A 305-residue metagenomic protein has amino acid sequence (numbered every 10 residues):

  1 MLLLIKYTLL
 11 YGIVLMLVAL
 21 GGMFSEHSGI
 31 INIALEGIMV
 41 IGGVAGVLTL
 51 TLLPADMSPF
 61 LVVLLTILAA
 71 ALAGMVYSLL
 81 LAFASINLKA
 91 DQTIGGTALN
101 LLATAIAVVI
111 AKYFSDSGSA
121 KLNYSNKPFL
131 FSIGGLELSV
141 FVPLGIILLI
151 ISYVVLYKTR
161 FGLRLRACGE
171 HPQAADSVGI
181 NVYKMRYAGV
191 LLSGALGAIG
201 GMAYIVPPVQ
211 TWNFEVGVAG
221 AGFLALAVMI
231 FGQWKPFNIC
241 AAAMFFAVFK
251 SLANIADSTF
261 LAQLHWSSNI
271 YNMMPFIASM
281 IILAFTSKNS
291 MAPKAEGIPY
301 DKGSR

Functional and structural regions predicted by a protein language model:
M1-V18, I31, A45, P54-L65: Membrane-interfacial amphipathic/re-entrant helices at transmembrane-helix boundaries
V18-A19, G43-V47, T104-V108, V142-V154 (+4 more regions): Hydrophobic core segments of alpha-helical transmembrane domains in multi-pass membrane transport and ion-translocation
F24-A45, I86-L99, R164, V209-F223 (+1 more regions): Short, non-helical or kinked segments that cap or interrupt transmembrane helices
M57-L102, I147: Alpha-helical transmembrane segments within multi-pass membrane transporters and channels
Q92, A103-K158, T259-I270, G297-R305: Transmembrane helix-bundle core of multi-pass membrane transporters and related energy-transducing complexes
E137-N213, P236, A241: Helix-loop-helix "hairpin" substructures at the membrane interface of multi-pass membrane proteins
S152, E170-K184, D257-R305: Cytosolic-side transmembrane-helix boundaries in multi-pass membrane proteins
W212-F276: Transmembrane alpha-helical segments in multi-pass inner-membrane proteins
